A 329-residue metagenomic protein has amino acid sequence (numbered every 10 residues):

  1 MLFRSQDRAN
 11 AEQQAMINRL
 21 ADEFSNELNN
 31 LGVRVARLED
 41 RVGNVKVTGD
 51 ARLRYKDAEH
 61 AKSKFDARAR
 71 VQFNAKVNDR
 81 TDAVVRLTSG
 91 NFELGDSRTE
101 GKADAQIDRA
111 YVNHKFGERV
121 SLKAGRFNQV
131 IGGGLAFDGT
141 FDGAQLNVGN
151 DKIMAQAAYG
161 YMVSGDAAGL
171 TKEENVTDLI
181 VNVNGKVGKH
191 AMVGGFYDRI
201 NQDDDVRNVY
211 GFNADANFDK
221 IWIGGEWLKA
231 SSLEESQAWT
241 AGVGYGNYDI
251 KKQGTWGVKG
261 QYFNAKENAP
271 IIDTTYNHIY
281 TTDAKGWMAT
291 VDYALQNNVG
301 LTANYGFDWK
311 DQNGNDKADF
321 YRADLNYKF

Functional and structural regions predicted by a protein language model:
M1-R52: N-terminal periplasmic/intermembrane-space "pro-region" immediately following the signal or transit peptide
R8-A15, R19, V35, R54-K64 (+6 more regions): Outer-membrane beta-barrel pore domains
G32-E39, A110, N147-K152, T282 (+1 more regions): Short, Lys/Arg-enriched charge-dense amphipathic segments
N44-K46, D50-K56, K62-A168, E173-G194 (+2 more regions): Outer membrane beta-barrel
